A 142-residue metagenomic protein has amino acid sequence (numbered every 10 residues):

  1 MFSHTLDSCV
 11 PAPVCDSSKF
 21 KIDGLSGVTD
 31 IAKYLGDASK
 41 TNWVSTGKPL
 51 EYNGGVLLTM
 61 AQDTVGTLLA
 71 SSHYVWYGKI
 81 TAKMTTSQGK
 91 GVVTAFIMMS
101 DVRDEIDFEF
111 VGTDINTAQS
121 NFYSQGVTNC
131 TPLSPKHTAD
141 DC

Functional and structural regions predicted by a protein language model:
M1-C142: GH16 jelly-roll
